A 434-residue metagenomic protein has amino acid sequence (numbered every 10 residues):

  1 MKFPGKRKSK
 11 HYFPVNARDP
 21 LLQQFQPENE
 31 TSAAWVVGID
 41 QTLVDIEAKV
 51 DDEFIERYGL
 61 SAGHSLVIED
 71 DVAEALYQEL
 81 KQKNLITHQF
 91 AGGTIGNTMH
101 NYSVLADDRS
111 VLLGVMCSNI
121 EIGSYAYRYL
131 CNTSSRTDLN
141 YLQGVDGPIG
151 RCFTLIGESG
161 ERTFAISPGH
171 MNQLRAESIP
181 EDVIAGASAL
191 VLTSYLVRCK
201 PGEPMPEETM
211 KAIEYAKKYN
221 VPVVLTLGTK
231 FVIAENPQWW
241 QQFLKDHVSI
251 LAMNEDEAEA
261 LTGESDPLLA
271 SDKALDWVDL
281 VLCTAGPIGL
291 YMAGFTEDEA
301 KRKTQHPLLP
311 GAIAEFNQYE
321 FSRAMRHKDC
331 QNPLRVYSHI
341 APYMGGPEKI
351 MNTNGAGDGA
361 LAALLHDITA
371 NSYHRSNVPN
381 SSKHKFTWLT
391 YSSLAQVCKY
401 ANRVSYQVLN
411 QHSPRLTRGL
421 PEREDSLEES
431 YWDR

Functional and structural regions predicted by a protein language model:
M1-S65, I86-F90, V115-P347, T369-C398 (+2 more regions): Ribokinase/PfkB-type carbohydrate-kinase core domain
W35, K83-L85, L105-D108: A structure-centric feature marking long, well-folded core domains of fungal metabolic enzymes and membrane transporters
E56-Q82: Active-site gating loops and adjacent loop-to-helix segments of metal-dependent hydrolytic enzymes
M99-R109, T154-G157, D367-T369: Alpha-helix C-terminal capping segments
M351-N354: Short, threonine-centered small-residue motifs that mark membrane-proximal processing/anchoring sites and TM-junction
G357: Conserved single-residue anchors adjacent to enzymatic active/cofactor-binding motifs
A360-L364: Conserved hydrophobic/aromatic "anchor" residues that stabilize well-ordered secondary structure elements
